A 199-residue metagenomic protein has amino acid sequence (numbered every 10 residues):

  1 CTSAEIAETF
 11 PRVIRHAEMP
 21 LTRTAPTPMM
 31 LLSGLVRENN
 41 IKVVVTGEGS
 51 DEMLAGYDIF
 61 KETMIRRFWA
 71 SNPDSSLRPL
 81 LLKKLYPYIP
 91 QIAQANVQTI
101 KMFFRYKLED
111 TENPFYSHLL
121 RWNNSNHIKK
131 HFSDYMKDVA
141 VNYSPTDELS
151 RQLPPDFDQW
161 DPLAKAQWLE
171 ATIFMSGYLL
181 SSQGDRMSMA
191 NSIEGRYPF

Functional and structural regions predicted by a protein language model:
C1-S144, Q183-F199: ATP-dependent adenylate-handling active sites, centered on carboxylate activation for C-N bond formation
F10-I14, L169-M175: Short alpha-helical scaffolding segments that buttress acidic/His motifs in well-ordered protein cores
L21-R23, F157-E170: Structural motif
T24-P28, Q167, M175: Soluble or luminal CAZymes and related metallo-dependent hydrolases
P90, D156-F157: A short, surface-exposed helix-loop junction/capping segment
Y143-P154: A short, charged helix-loop
A171-R186: Short Ser/Thr-interspersed hydrophobic loop/turn segments at strand-loop and sheet-helix junctions that line or gate
